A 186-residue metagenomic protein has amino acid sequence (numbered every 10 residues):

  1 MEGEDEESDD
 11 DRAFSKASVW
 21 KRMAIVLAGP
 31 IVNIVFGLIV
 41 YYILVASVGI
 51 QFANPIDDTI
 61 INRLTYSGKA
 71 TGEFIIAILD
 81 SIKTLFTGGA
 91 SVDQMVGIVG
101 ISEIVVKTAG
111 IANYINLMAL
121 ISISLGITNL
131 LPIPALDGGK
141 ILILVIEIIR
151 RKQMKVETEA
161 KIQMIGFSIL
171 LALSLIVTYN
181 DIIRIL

Functional and structural regions predicted by a protein language model:
M1-G3: N-terminal intrinsically disordered, acidic low-complexity segments at the extreme N-terminus
D5-A24, L44-L125, V145-I165, N180-I185: Functional transmembrane alpha-helices
R22-A24, A28-G37: Hydrophobic alpha-helical hairpins/lids featuring a short glycine-rich hinge
A28-P30, S124-I143: Functional transmembrane helices that embed catalytic/metal-coordinating motifs
N33, G37, I121-L130, L170-V177: Alpha-helical transmembrane segments of multi-pass membrane proteins
N33, G37, Y41-V48: Hydrophobic secretory-pathway targeting helix
I165, L171-L175, L186: Generic detector of multi-pass transmembrane helix bundles and their immediately adjacent loops in polytopic membrane
